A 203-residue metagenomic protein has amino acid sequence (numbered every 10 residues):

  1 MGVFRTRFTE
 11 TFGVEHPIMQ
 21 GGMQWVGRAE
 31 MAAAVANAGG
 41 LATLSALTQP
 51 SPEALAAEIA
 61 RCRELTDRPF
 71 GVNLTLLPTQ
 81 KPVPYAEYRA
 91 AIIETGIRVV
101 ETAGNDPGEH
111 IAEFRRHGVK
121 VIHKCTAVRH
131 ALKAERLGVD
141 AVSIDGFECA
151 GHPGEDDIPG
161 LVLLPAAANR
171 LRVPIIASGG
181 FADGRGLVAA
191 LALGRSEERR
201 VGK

Functional and structural regions predicted by a protein language model:
M1-P174: Active-site entrance/lid segments in N-terminal catalytic domains of soluble metabolic enzymes
K124, P174-A192, E197: Glycine-rich beta-to-alpha active-site loop
E198-K203: Conserved small/polar residues in nucleotide/adenosyl-binding loops
